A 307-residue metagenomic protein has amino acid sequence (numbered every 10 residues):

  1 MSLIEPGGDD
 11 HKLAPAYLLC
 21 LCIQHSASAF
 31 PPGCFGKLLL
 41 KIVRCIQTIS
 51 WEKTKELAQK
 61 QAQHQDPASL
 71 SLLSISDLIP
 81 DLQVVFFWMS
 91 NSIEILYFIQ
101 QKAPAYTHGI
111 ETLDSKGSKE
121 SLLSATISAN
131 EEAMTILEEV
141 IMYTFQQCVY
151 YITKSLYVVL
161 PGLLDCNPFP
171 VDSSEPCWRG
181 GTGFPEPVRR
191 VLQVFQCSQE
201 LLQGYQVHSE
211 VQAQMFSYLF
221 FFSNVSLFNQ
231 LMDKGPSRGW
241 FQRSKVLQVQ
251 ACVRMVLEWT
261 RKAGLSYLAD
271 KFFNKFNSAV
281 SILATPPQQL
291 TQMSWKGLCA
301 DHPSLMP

Functional and structural regions predicted by a protein language model:
M1-V249: Extended cytosolic scaffolds built from alpha-helical repeats
K234, S244-P307: Eukaryotic terminal intrinsically disordered regions
